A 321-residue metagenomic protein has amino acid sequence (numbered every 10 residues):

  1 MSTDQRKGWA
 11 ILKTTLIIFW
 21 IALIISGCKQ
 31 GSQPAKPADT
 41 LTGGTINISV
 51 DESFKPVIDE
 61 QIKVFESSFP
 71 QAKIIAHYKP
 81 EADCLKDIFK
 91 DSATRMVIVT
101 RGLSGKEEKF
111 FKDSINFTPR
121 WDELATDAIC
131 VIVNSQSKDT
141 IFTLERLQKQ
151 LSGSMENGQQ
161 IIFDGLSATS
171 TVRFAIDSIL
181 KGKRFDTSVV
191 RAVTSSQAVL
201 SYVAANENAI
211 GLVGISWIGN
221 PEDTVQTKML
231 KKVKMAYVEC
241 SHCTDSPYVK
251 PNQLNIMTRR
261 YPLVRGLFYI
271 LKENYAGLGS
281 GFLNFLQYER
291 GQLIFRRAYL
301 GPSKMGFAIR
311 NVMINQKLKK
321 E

Functional and structural regions predicted by a protein language model:
M1-I11: N-terminal secretory signal peptides that target proteins for export/translocation
I24-G27: C-terminal motif of bacterial Sec signal peptides marking the signal peptidase cleavage site
Q33-L151: N-terminal segment of the mature folded domain
K63-S68, Q148-R191: Ligand-binding cleft/hinge of the Venus flytrap
N116-C130, K228-F268: Periplasmic-binding protein-like
I129-S137, G266-Y275: A bilobed periplasmic-binding-protein/Venus flytrap-type ligand-binding module shared by bacterial periplasmic
T171-C240: Ligand-binding pocket segment of bilobal, Venus flytrap-like solute-binding proteins
F268-E321: Extracellular/periplasmic juxtamembrane helices and adjacent flexible linkers that interface with membrane partners
